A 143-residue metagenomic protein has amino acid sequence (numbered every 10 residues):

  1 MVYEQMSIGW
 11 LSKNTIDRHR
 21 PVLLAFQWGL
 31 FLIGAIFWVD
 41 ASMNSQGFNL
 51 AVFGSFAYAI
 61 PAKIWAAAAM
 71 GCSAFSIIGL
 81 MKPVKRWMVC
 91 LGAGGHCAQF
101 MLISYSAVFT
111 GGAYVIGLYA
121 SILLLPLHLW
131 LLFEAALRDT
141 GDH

Functional and structural regions predicted by a protein language model:
M1-I16: Short, Lys/Arg-rich, polar N-terminal cytosolic tail immediately upstream of the first transmembrane signal-anchor
I16-I60: Membrane-helix boundary elements
L23-Q27, V84-G94: Membrane-interfacial loop-to-transmembrane alpha-helix junctions, especially the N-terminal start
A59-I77: Core segments of alpha-helical transmembrane spans in multipass integral membrane proteins
S73-M88: Juxtamembrane helix-break-helix junctions at the cytosolic face of small multi-pass alpha-helical membrane proteins
W87, G94, A98-A120: Membrane-helix boundary connector in multi-pass membrane proteins
L124-H143: Membrane-water interface at the C-terminal end of transmembrane alpha helices
